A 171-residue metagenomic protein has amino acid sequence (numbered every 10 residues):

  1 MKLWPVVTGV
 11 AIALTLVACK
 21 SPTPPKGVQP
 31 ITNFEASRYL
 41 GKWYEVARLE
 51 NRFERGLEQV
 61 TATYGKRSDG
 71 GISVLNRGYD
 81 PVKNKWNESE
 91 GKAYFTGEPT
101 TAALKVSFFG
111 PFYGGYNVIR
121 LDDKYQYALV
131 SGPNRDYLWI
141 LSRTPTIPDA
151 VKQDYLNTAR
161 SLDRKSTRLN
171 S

Functional and structural regions predicted by a protein language model:
K2-T8, L14-R168: A beta-rich soluble binding module of mature secreted/lumenal proteins
